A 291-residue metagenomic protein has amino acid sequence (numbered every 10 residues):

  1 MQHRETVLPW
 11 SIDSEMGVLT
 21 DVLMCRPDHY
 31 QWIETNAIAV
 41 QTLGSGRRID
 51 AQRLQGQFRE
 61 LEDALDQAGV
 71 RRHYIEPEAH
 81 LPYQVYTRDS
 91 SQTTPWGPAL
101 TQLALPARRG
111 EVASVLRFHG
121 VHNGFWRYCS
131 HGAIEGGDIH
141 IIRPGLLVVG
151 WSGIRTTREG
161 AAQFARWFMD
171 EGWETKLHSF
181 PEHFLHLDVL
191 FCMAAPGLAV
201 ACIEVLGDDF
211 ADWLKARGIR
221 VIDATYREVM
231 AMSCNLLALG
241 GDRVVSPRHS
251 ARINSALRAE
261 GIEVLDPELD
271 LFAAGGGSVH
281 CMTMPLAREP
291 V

Functional and structural regions predicted by a protein language model:
M1-V291: The feature marks the mature, well-folded catalytic cores of soluble enzymes
